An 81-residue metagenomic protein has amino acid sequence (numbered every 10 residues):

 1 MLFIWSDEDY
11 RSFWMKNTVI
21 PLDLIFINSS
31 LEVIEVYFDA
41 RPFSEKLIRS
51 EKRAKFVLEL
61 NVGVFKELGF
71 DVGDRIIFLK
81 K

Functional and structural regions predicted by a protein language model:
M1-K81: Compact, glycine-rich, soluble single-domain proteins
